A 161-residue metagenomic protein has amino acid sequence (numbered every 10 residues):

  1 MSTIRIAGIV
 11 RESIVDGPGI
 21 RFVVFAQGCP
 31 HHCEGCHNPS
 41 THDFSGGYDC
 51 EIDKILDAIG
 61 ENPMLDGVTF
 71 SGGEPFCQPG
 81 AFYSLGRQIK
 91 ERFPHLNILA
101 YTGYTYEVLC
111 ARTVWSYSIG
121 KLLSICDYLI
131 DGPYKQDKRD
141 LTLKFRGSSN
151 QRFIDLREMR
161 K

Functional and structural regions predicted by a protein language model:
I4-A7, I20, N38-T113, Y117-L122: Conserved Radical SAM active-site core
R5-H32: N-terminal pre-triad scaffold of radical SAM enzymes
I14, F76, Y106, D137 (+1 more regions): Surface-exposed, flexible loop/turn segments at secondary-structure boundaries
V24, C33, E74, L129: Conserved, mostly hydrophobic/aromatic
C29, P75, Y134: Hydrophobic pocket-lining residues within nucleotide cofactor-binding pockets
H32-C36, L156: Residues that scaffold the ATP/ADP-binding catalytic core of kinase and kinase-like folds
G120-K161: Classical nucleotidyltransferase
